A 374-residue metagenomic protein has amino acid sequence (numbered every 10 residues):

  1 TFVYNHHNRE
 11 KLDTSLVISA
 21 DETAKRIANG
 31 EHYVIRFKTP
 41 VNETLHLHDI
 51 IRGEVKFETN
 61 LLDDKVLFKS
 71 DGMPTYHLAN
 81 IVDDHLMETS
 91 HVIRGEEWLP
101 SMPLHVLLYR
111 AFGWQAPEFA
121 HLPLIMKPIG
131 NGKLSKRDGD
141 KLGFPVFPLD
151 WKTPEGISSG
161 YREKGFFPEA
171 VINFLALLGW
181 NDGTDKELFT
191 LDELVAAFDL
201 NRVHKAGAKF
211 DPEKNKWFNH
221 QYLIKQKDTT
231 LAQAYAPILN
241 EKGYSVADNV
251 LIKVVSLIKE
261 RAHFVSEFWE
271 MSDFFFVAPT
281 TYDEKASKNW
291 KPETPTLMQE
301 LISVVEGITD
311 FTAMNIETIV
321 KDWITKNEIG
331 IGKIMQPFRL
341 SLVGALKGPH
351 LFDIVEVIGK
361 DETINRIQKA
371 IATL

Functional and structural regions predicted by a protein language model:
T1-K141, P145, I157, D182: Active-site cores that bind ATP or allylic diphosphates and position pyrophosphate for catalysis
K69, M87-W98, M126-N173, L178-G183 (+3 more regions): Conserved phosphate-binding loops in nucleotide/dinucleotide-binding enzymes
W114, G179-T184, I224-D228, S266 (+1 more regions): Short helix-capping/linker segments at secondary-structure and domain boundaries
Y161-E169, K205-D211, S245-V254, T325-K333 (+1 more regions): Structural motif
L175, N219, V255-A262, M335 (+2 more regions): Short alpha-helical scaffolding segments that buttress acidic/His motifs in well-ordered protein cores
D182-P237, A247, I252, S256: Active-site-proximal acidic segments at structured loop/helix or strand boundaries that coordinate catalytic metals
D228-N327: Small-residue-rich helix-loop
A313-L374: Charged substrate- and nucleic-acid-binding regions of tRNA-handling and nucleotidyl-transfer enzymes, centered on
